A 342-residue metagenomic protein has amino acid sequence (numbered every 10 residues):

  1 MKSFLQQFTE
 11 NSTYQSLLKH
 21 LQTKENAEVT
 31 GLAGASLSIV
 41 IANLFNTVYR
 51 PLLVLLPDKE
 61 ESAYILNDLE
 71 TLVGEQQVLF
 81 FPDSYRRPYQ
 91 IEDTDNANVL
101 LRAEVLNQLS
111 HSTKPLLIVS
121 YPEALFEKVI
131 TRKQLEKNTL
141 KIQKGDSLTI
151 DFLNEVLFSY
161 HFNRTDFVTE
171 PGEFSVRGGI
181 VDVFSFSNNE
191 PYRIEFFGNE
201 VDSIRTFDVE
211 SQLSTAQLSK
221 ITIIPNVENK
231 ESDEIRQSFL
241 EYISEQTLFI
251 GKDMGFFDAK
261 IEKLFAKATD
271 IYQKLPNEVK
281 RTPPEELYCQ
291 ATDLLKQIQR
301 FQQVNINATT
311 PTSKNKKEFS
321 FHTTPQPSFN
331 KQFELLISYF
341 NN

Functional and structural regions predicted by a protein language model:
M1-N342: ASCE RecA-like P-loop NTPase motor cores that couple ATP hydrolysis to mechanical translocation on nucleic acids
